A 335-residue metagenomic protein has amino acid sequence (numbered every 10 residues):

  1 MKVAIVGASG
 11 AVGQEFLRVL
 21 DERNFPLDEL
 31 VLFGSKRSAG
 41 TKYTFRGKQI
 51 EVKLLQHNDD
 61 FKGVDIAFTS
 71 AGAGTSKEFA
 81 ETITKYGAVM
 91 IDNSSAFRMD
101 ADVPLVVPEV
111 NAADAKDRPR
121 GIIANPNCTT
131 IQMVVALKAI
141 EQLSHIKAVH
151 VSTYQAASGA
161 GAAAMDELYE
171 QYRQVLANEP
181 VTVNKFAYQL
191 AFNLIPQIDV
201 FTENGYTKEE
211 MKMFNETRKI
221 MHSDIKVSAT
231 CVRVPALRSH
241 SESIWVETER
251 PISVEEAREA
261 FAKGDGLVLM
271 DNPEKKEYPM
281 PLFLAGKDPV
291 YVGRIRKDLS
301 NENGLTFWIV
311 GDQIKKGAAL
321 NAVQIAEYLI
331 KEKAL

Functional and structural regions predicted by a protein language model:
M1-L190, K226, V290-Y291, I295-S300 (+3 more regions): N-terminal Rossmann-like NAD(P) cofactor-binding subdomain of oxidoreductases, focused on the glycine-rich
A67, A157-L335: Charged docking surfaces used in two-component/phosphorelay signaling
